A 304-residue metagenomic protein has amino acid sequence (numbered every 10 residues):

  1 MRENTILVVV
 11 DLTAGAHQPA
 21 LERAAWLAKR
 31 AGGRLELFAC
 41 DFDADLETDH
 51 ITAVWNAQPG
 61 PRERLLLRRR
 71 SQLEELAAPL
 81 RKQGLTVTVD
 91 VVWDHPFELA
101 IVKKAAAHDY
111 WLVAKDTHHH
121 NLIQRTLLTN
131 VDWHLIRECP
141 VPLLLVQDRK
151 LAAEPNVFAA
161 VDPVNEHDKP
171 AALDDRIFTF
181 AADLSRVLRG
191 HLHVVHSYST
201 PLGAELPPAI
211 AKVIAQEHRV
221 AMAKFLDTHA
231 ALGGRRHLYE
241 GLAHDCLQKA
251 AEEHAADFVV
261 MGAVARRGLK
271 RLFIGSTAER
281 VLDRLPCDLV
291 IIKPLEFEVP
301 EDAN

Functional and structural regions predicted by a protein language model:
M1-A57, N156-P207, K212, L226 (+2 more regions): Small/aliphatic-rich secondary-structure junction motif
R2-N4, W26-R30, L99-A153, K249-E301: Gly/Ser-rich helix-loop-strand patches that form or flank binding pockets for ribonucleotide-derived cofactors
A20, R69-Q72, L173-I177, H218 (+1 more regions): Hydrophobic alpha-helical membrane-association signature
E36-F38, T88-V92, L144, H193-V195 (+2 more regions): General small-molecule cofactor/ligand-binding pocket signal
N56-S71, E166-H167, A211-V220: A short acidic, glycine-rich active-site loop that binds or catalyzes chemistry on phosphate/adenosine moieties
L80-T88, H229-R235: A short helix-to-beta-strand connector/capping loop
V91-A100, Y239-C246: Charged docking surfaces used in two-component/phosphorelay signaling
A204-M261: Glycine/small-residue-rich hydrophobic helix-like segments
